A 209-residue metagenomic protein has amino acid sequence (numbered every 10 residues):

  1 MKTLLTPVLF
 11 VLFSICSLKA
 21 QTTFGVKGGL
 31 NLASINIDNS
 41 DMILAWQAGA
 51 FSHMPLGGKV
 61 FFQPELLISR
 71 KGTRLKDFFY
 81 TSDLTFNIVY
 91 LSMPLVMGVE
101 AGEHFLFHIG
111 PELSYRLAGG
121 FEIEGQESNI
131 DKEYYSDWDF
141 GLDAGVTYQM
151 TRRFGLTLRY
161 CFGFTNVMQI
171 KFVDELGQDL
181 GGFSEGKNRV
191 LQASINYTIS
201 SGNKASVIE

Functional and structural regions predicted by a protein language model:
M1-K27, I195, I199, E209: Bacterial Sec-dependent N-terminal signal peptides
T22, K59-F62, H104-F107, R152-L158 (+1 more regions): Repeated loop/turn-to-beta-strand initiation elements of outer-membrane beta-barrel proteins
T22, M42-W46, N87-L91, S136-L142 (+1 more regions): Residues that define the transmembrane beta-barrel architecture of outer-membrane proteins
V26-L30, A48-L56, L66-I68, L91-V99 (+4 more regions): Residues on the lipid-exposed face of transmembrane beta-strands in outer-membrane beta-barrel proteins
N31-I35, S69-T73, S114-A118, C161-V167 (+1 more regions): Structural signature of outer-membrane beta-barrel domains
I37-S40, R70-V89, L117-W138, V167-G186 (+1 more regions): Flexible, solvent-exposed loop segments that connect beta-strands
S40-F79: Glycine- and aromatic-enriched membrane insertion/assembly motifs of diderm outer-membrane and organelle channel
R74-L75, D139-E209: Predominantly the C-terminal beta-signal and adjacent terminal strand-loop region of outer-membrane beta-barrel
